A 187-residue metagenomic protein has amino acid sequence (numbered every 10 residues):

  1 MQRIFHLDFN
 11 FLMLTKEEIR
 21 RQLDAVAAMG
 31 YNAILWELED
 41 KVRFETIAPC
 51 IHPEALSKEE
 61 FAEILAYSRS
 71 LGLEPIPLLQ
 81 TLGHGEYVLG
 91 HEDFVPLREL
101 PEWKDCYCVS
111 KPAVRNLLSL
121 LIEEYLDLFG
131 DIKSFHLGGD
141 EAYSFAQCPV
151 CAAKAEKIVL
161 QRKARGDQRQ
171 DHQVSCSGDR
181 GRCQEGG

Functional and structural regions predicted by a protein language model:
M1-R180: Feature activates predominantly on carbohydrate-active enzymes
C183-G187: Domain-scale selection of a single, long terminal region that carries the protein's primary operational module
